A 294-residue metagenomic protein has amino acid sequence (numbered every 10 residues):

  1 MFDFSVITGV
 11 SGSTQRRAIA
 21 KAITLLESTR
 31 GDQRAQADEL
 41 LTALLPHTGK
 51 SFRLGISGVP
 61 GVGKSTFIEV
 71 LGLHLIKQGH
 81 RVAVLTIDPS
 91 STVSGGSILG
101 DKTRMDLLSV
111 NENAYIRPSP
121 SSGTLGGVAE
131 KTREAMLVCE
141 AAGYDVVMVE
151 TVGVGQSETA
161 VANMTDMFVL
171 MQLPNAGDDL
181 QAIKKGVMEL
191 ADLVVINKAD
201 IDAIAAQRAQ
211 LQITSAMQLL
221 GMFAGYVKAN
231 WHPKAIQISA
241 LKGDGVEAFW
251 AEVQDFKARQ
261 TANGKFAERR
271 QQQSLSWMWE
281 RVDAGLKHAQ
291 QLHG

Functional and structural regions predicted by a protein language model:
F2-L54, V62, L71-S157, M164-L170 (+1 more regions): Nucleotide-state-sensitive switch-loop elements of NTP-binding domains
A18-K21, Q237-A240, A248-G294: Long, well-ordered amphipathic alpha-helical subdomains in the mid-to-C-terminal portions of large enzyme subunits
V59: P-loop (Walker A) phosphate-binding loop of NTP-binding proteins
F67: Hydrophobic positions on the alpha1 helix immediately C-terminal to the Walker A/P-loop
P118-S119, L170-L173, V195-K198, Q237: Conserved beta-strand segments of the P-loop GTPase G domain that flank and frequently precede/overlap
L170-A182, M222-G225: Short, acidic/small-residue loops that bind anionic groups at enzyme active sites
L193-V195, A199-R259: Canonical P-loop GTPase G-domain recognition
